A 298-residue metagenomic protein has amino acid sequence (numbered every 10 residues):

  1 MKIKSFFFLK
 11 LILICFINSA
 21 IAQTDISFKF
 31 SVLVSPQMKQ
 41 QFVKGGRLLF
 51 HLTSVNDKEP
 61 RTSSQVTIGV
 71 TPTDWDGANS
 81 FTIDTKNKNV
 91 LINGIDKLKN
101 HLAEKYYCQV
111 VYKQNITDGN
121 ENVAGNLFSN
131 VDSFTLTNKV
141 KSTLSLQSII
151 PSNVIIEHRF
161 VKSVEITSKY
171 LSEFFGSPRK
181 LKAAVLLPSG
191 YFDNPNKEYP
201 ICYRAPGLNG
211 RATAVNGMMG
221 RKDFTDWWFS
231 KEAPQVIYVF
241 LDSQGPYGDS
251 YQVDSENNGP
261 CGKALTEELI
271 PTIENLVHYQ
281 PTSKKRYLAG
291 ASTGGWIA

Functional and structural regions predicted by a protein language model:
M1-F28: Bacterial Sec-dependent N-terminal signal peptides
T24-F28, G46, K162: Short structural boundary motif marking the start of a folded domain
F28-P36: A short, amphipathic beta-strand motif
V32, K44-G45: Non-globular sequence segments
Q37-K39, V55: Short solvent-exposed strand-capping/beta-turn motif centered on an Asx-Ser/Thr pair
K39-V43, F174-G176: Short consensus segments that form the blades of beta-propeller domains, in both extracellular/periplasmic
R47-H51: Beta-strand signatures of extracellular beta-sandwich domains
T53-D57, T62-V90, D96-A298: Non-catalytic cap/lid and distal C-terminal segments of serine-dependent acyl enzymes
